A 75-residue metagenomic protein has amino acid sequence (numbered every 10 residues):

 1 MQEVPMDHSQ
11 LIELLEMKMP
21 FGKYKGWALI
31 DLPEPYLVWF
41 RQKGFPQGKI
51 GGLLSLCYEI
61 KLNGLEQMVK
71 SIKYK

Functional and structural regions predicted by a protein language model:
M1-K75: DEDD superfamily 3′-5′ metal-dependent exonuclease/proofreading module
